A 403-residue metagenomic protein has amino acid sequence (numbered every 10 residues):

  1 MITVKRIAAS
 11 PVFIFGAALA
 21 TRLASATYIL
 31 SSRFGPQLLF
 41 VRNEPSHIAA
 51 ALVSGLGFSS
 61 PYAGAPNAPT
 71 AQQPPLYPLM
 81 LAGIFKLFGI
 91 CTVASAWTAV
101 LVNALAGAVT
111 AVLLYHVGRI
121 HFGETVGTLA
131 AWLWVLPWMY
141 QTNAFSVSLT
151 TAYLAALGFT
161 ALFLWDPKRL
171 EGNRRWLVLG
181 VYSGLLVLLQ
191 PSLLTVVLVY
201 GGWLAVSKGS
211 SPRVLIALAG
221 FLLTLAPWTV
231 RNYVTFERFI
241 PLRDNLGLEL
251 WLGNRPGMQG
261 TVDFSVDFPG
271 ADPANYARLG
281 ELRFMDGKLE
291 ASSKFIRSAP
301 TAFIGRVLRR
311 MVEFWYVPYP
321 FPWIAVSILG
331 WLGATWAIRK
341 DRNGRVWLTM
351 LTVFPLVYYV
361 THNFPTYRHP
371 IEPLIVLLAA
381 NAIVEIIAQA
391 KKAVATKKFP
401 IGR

Functional and structural regions predicted by a protein language model:
M1-V4, F163, R169-L170, V196-L222 (+3 more regions): Perimembrane helix-loop-helix junctions
F13, V93-W97, V109-L136, L154-A155 (+2 more regions): Transmembrane-helix signature of polytopic, membrane-embedded enzymes that assemble or transfer cell-envelope glycans
F15, P75-A82, G89-V109, A131 (+2 more regions): Loop-to-helix entry region of an early transmembrane alpha helix in multi-pass inner-membrane enzymes
T27-S32, V41-P69, L76, G83-K86 (+2 more regions): Extracytosolic helix-loop segments that constitute the early lumenal/periplasmic catalytic or substrate-binding loops
T98-A106, L129-L164, N173-W176, L186-V196 (+1 more regions): Multi-pass, polyprenyl lipid-linked donor-dependent membrane glycosyltransferases
F122-T125, L157-V178, L186, L204-K208 (+2 more regions): Membrane-interface transmembrane helices that cradle and orient dolichyl/undecaprenyl
G201-A205, V312-D341: Hydrophobic, aromatic-rich transmembrane alpha-helices and their immediate juxtamembrane boundary segments
Y233-R309: Membrane-proximal stem/loop segments at transmembrane-domain junctions that anchor or position
